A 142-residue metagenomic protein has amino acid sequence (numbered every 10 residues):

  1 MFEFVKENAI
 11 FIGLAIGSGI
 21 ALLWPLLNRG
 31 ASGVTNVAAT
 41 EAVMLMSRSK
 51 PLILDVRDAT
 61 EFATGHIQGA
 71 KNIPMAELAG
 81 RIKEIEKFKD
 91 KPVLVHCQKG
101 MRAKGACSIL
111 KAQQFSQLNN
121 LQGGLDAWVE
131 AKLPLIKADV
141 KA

Functional and structural regions predicted by a protein language model:
M1-E41, L45-P51, A59-P92, R102-A142: Rhodanese-like catalytic fold shared by cysteine-dependent sulfurtransferases and DSP/PTP-type phosphatases
L54: Conserved beta/loop motifs at nucleotide-recognition and modification sites
H96: Short, surface-exposed ligand- or partner-binding patches at beta-edge/loop junctions that are enriched in aromatics
